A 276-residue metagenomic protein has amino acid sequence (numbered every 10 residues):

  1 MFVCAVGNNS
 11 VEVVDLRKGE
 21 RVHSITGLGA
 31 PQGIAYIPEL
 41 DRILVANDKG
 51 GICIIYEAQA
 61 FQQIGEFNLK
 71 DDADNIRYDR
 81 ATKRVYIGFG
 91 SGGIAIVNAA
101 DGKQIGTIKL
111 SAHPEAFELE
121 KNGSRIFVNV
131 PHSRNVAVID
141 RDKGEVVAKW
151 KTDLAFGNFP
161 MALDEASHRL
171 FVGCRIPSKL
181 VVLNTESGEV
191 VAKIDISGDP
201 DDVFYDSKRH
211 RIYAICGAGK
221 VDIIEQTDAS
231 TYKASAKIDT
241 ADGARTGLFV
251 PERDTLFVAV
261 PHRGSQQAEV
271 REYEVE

Functional and structural regions predicted by a protein language model:
V6, D48, F89-G90, P131 (+3 more regions): Short loop/turn segments immediately following the C-termini of beta-strands
V13-A58, Q62-D74: Blade-loop segments of beta-propeller domains
D15-G19, E57-F61, N98-G102, D140-G144 (+3 more regions): Short loop/turn segments that connect beta-strands within beta-propeller blades
E20-I25, Q62-F67, K103-I108, E145-K151 (+2 more regions): A short beta-strand motif characteristic of beta-propeller blades
L28-L40, F67-G88, G93, L110-I126 (+5 more regions): Beta-rich, blade/repeat-based domains predominating in secreted/periplasmic proteins but also intracellular
I52, N135-V138, K179-V181, K220-I224 (+1 more regions): Structural motif
A244-E276: Blade-level signature of beta-propeller repeat domains, shared across WD40, Kelch, NHL, RCC1 and BNR/Asp-box propellers
